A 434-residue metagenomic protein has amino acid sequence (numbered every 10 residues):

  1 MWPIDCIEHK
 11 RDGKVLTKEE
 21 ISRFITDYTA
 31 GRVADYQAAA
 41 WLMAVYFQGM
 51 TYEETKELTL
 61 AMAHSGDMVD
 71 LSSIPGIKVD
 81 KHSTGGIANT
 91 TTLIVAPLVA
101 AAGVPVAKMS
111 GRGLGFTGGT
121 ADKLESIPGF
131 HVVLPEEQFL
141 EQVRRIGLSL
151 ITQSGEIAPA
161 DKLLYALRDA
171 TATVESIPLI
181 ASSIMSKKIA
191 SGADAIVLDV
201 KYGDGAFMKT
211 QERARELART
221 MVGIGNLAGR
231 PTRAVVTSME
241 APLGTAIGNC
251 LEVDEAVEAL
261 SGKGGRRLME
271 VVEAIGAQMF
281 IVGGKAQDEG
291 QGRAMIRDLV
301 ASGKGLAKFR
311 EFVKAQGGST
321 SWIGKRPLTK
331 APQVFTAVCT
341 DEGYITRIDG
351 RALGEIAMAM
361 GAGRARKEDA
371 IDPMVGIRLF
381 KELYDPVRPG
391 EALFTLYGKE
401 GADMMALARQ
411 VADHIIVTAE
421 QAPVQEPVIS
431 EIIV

Functional and structural regions predicted by a protein language model:
M1-A88, K308-A315, V428-I429, I433-V434: Acidic, glycine/proline-rich low-complexity segments that act as flexible tails and inter-domain linkers
D5, K10, T17, Y28 (+6 more regions): Well-ordered secondary-structure scaffolds
F47-Q48, L93-A107, K187-G192, I224-A228 (+1 more regions): Alpha-helix C-terminal capping segments
I77-A100, V104-F116: Glycine/serine-rich anion-binding loops at beta->alpha junctions that coordinate negatively charged ligand groups
S83-G85, R112-F116, E156, Y202-D204 (+1 more regions): Acidic, glycine-rich active-site loops and adjacent beta-strand->loop/helix elements that engage anionic groups
M109, V143, I151-S154, I184 (+2 more regions): Short beta-strand segments
K123-S149, R219-G225, G229: A glycine-rich helix N-cap at a beta->alpha junction
R144-A193: Phosphate/diphosphate-binding glycine-rich loops and adjacent basic-rich segments that engage nucleotide
